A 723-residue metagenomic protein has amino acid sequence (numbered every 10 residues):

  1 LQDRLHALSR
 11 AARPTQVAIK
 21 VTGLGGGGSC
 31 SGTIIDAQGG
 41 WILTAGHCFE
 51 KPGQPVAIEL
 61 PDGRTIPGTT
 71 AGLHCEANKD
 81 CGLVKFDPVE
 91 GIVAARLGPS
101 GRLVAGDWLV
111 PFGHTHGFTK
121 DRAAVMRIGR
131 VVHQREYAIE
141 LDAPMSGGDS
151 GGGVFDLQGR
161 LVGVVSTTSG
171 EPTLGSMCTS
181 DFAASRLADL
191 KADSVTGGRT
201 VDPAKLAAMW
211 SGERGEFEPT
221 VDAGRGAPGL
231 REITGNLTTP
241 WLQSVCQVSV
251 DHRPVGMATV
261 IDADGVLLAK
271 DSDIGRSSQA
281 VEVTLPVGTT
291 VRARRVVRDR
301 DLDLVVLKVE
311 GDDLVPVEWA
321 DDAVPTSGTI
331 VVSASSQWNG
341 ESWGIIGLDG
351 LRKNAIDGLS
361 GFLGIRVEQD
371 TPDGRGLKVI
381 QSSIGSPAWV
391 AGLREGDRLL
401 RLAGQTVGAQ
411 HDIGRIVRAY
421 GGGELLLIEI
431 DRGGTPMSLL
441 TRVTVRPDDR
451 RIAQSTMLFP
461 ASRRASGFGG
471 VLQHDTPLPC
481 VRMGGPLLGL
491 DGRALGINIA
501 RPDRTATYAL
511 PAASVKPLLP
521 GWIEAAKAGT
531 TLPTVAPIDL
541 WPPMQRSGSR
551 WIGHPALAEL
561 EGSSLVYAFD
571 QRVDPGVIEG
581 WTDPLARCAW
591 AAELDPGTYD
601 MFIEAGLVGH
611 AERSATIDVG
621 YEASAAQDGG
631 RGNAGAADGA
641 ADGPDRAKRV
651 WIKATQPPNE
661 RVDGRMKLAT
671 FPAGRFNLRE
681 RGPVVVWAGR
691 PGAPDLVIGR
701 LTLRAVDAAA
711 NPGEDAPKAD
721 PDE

Functional and structural regions predicted by a protein language model:
Q2-H6, A18-G39, R64-T69, R96 (+8 more regions): A conserved glycine-rich beta-strand in the N-terminal activation segment of trypsin-fold
R4, G72-C75, V93-D149, V165-S176 (+8 more regions): Flexible, gly/ser-rich surface segments that form the specificity/activation loops bordering the active-site cleft
R4, G98-P99, G197-P203, A208-W210 (+4 more regions): PDZ/PDZ-like peptide-tail recognition elements
T22, S29, D36-K79, P88-G91 (+7 more regions): Catalytic-histidine neighborhood of serine endopeptidases, predominantly the chymotrypsin-like S1/PA family
T33-I34, R130, P144-V165, T259 (+3 more regions): Catalytic nucleophile loop of clan PA
I42-L43, V162, A263-D271, A388-H411 (+1 more regions): Conserved PDZ fold ligand-binding element
P144-G148, G152-G153, E318, L363-R401 (+2 more regions): PDZ/PDZ-like domain segments forming the peptide/carboxylate-binding groove, activating on the N-terminal beta-strands
P533-E723: Extracytoplasmic
